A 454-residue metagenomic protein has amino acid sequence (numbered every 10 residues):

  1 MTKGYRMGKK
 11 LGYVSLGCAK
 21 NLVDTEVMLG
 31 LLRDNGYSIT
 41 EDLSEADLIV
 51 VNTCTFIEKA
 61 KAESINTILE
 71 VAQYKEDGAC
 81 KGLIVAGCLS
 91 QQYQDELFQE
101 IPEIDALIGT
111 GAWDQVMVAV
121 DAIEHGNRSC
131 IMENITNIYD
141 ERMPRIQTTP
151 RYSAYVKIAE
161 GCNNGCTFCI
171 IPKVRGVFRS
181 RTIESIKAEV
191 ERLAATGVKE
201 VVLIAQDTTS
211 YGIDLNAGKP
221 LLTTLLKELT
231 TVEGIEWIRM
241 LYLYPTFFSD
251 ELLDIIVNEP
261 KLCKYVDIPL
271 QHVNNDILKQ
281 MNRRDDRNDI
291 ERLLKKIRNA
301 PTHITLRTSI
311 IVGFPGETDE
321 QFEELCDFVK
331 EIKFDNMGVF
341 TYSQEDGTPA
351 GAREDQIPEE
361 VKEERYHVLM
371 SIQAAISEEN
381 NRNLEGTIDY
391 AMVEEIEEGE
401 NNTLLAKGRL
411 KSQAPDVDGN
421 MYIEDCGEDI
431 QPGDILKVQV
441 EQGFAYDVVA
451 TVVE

Functional and structural regions predicted by a protein language model:
M1-Y211, E251, L262, V266 (+5 more regions): Proteins enriched for Cys/Gly/acidic motifs involved in redox and nucleic-acid/cofactor modification
C18, G212-T230, G234, Q280-M281 (+1 more regions): Radical SAM enzyme [4Fe-4S]-AdoMet core and its adjacent flexible, acidic and glycine-rich loops/tails across
K20, F56-K59, L89, P245 (+3 more regions): Glycine-/small-residue-rich active-site loops that bind phosphorylated ligands and cofactors
L83-V85, Q92, L97, A195-F322: Conserved SAM/AdoMet-binding glycine-rich loop
I146-Q147, D254-N258, L270, N381-N383 (+2 more regions): Replace "in large, NTP-powered and nucleic-acid-processing enzymes" with "in large, NTP-powered factors and other
C166, I186, L203, M240 (+7 more regions): Conserved, mostly hydrophobic/aromatic
A205, Y242, L270-H272, T308-V312 (+6 more regions): Active-site proximal loops enriched in glycine and acidic residues that flank catalytic Cys/His/Asp and coordinate
A352-E454: Terminal RNA-binding accessory module
